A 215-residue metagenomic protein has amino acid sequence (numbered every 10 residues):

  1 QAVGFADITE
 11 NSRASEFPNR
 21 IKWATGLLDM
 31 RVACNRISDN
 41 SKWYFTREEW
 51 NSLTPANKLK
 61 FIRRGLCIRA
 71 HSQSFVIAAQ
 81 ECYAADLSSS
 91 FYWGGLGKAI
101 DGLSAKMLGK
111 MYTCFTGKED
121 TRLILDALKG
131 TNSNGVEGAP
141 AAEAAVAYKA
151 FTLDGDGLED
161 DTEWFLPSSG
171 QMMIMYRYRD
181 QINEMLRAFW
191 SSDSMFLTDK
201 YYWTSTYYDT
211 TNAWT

Functional and structural regions predicted by a protein language model:
Q1-D160: Short, compositionally biased
T131-F165, S169-T215: An exposed tryptophan-centered "aromatic clamp" motif
